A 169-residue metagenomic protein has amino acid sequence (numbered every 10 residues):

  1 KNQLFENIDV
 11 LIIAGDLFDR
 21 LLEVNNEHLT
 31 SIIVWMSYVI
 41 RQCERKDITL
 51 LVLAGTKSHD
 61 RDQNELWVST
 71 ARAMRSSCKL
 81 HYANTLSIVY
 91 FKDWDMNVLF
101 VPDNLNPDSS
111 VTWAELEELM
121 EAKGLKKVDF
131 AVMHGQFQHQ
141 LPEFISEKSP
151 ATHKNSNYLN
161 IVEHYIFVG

Functional and structural regions predicted by a protein language model:
K1-Y90, L159-H164, G169: Core catalytic region of metal-dependent phosphoesterases/phosphodiesterases, especially metallo-beta-lactamase-like
T56-Y158: Conserved catalytic scaffold of divalent metal-dependent phosphoesterases
